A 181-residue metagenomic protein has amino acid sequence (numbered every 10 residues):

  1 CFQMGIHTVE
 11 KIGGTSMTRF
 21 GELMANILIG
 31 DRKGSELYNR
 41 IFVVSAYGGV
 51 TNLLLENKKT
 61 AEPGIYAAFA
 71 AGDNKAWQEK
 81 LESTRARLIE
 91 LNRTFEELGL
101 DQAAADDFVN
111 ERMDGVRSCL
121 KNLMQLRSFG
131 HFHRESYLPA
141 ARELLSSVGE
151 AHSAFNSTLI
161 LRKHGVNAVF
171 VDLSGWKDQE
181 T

Functional and structural regions predicted by a protein language model:
C1-T181: Nucleotide/pyrophosphate-binding catalytic subdomain
